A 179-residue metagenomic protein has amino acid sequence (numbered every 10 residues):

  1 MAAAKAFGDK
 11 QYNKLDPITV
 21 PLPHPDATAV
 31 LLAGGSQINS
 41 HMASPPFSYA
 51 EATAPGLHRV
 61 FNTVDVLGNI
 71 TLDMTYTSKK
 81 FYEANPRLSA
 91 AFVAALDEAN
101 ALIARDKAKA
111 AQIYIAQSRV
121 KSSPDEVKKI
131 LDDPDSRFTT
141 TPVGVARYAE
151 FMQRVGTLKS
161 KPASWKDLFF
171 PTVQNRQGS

Functional and structural regions predicted by a protein language model:
M1-A6, E51, G144-E150, A163: Short, polar/charged alpha-helical segment
A3-K10, P55, Q117-S118, V155-G156: Residues at alpha-helix termini
F7-P23, G34-I38, L158-W165: A local structural motif
P17-V20, P25-A116: Pocket-lining segment of extracytoplasmic ligand-binding domains
E51, G68-I70, D132-D133, S164 (+1 more regions): Short secondary-structure boundary/hinge segments and terminal tails
T63, D125-K128, A163-S164: Short loop/turn and capping residues at structural boundaries
E83-K159: Secondary-structure end/capping motifs
M152-S179: Conserved C-terminal helix/tail region of periplasmic/extracytoplasmic solute-binding proteins
